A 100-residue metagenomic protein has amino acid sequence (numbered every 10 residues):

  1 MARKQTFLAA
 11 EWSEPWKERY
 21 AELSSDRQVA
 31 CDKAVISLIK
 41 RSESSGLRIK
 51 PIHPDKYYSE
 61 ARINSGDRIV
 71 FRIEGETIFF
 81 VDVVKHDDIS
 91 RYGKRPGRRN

Functional and structural regions predicted by a protein language model:
M1-E11, E18, S59-R68, R72-N100: Enriched for short, Lys/Arg-rich terminal
W12, R27-A30: Hydrophobic/aromatic residues within well-ordered alpha-helical segments
E18-D26: Surface-exposed, Lys/Arg-rich phosphate-binding patches that contact polyanionic backbones
V29-D32, G46, V83: Non-catalytic, surface-exposed connector residues within folded enzymatic/regulatory domains
I36-I63: A short, surface-exposed loop/turn module that caps and links secondary-structure elements
